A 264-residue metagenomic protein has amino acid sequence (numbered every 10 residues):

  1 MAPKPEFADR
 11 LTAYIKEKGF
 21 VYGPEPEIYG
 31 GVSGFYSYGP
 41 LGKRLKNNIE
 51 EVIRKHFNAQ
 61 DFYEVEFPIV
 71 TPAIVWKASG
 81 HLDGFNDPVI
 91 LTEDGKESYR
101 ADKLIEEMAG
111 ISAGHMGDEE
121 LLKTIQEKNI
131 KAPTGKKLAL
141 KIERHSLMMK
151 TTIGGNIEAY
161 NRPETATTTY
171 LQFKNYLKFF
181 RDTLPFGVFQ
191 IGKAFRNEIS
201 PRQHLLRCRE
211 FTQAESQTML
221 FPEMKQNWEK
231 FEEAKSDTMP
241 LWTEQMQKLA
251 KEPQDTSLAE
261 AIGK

Functional and structural regions predicted by a protein language model:
A2-K264: TRNA-recognition modules of translation machinery and tRNA-sensing kinases, especially anticodon-binding
